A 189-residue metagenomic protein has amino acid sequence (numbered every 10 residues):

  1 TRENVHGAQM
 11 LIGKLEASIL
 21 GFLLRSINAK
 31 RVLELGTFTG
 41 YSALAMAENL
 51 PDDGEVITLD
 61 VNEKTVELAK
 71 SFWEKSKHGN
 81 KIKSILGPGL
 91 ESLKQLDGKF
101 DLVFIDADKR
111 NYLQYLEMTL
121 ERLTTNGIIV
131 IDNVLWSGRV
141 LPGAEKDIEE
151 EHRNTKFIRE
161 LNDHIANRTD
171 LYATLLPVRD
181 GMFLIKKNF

Functional and structural regions predicted by a protein language model:
T1-L11: Rossmann-like AdoMet
K14-F189: S-adenosylmethionine/decaboxylated-SAM
